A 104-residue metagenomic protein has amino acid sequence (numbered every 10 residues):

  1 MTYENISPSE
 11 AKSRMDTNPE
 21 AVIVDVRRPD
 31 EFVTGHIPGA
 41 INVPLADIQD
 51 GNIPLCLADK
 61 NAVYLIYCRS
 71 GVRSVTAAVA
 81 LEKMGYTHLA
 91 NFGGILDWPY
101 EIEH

Functional and structural regions predicted by a protein language model:
M1-A21, P29-V63, V72-H104: Rhodanese-like catalytic fold shared by cysteine-dependent sulfurtransferases and DSP/PTP-type phosphatases
Y67: Short, surface-exposed ligand- or partner-binding patches at beta-edge/loop junctions that are enriched in aromatics
